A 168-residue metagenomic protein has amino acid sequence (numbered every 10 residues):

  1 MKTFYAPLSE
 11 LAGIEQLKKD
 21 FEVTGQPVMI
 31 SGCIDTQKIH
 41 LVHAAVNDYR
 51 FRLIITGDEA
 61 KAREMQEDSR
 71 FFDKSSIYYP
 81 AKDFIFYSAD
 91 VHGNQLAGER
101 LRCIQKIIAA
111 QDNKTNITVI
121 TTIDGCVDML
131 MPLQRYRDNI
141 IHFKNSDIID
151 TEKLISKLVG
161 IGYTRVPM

Functional and structural regions predicted by a protein language model:
M1-M168: ASCE RecA-like P-loop NTPase motor cores that couple ATP hydrolysis to mechanical translocation on nucleic acids
